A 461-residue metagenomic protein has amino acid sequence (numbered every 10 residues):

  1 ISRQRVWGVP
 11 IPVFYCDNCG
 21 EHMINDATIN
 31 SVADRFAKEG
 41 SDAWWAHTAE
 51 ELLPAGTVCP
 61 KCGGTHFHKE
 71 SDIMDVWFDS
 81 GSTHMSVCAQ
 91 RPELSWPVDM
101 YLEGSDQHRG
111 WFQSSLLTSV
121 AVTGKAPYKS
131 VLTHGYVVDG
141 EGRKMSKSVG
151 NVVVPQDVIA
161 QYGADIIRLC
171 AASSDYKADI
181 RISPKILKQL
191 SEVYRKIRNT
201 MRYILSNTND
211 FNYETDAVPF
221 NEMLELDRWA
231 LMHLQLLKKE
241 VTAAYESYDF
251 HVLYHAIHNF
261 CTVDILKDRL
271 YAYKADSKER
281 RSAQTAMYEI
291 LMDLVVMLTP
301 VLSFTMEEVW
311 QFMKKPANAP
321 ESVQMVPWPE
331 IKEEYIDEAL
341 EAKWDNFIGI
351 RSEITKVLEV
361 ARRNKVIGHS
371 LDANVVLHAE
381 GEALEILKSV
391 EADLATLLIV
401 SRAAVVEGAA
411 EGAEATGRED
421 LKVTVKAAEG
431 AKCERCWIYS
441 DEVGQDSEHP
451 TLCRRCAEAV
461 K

Functional and structural regions predicted by a protein language model:
I1-D210, A230-Y273, T285-L298, K432-R435: Structured secondary-structure scaffolds
I1-R3, Y15-G40, N374-A431: A broadly conserved sequence feature marking short terminus-proximal activation segments in nucleic acid-centric
I11, S71-I73, P97, Y128 (+7 more regions): Active-site lining segments that contact anionic ligands and/or coordinate catalytic metals
I24, H66-H68, D441-G444, K461: Short functional micro-motifs and their immediate structural scaffolds
C59, S447-E458: Cysteine-rich micro-motifs
F67, F211-K239, L270-V357, A361-G381 (+4 more regions): Acidic, turn-prone loop/beta-hairpin segments
C88, A459-K461: Short metal-binding segments enriched for Cys and/or His
T416-L452: C-terminal accessory/binding modules appended to enzymatic or scaffolding proteins
